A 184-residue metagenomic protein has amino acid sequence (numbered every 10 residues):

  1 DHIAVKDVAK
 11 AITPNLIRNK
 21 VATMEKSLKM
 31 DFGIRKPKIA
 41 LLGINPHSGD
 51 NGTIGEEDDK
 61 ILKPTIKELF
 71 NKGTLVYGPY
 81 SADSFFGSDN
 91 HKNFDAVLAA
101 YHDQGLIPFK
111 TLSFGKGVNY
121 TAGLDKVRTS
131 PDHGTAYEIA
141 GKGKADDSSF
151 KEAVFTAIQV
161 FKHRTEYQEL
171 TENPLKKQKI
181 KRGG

Functional and structural regions predicted by a protein language model:
D1-E57, K63-G184: Anion-binding alpha/beta catalytic cores of soluble intermediary-metabolism enzymes, centered on
